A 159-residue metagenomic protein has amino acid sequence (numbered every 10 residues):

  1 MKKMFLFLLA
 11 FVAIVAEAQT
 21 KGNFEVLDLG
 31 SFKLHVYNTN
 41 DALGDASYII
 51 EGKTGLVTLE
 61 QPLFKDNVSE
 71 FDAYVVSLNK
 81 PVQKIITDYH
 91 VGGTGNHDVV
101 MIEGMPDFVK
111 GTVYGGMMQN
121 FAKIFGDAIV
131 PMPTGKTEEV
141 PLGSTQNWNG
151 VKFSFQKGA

Functional and structural regions predicted by a protein language model:
M4-A13: Sec-dependent N-terminal signal peptides
A16-T20: Boundary at the C-terminal end of the N-terminal hydrophobic targeting segment
N23-S77: Conserved beta-strand hairpin/beta-sheet module of binuclear metal-dependent hydrolase folds, prominently
D28-L34, F125-A128, G150-F155: Short Pro/Gly-enriched beta-strand edge/turn motifs at strand-loop
F32, D45, K80, P141 (+1 more regions): Extracytoplasmic
V36, I49, V57-E60, Q83-T87 (+2 more regions): Structural recognition of the beta-strand scaffold that forms the well-ordered cores of secreted hydrolase catalytic
I49-I50, L142-A159: Core dinuclear metal-dependent hydrolase active-site scaffold
A73-T145: Active-site HxH/HxHxD metal-binding segment of metal-dependent hydrolases
